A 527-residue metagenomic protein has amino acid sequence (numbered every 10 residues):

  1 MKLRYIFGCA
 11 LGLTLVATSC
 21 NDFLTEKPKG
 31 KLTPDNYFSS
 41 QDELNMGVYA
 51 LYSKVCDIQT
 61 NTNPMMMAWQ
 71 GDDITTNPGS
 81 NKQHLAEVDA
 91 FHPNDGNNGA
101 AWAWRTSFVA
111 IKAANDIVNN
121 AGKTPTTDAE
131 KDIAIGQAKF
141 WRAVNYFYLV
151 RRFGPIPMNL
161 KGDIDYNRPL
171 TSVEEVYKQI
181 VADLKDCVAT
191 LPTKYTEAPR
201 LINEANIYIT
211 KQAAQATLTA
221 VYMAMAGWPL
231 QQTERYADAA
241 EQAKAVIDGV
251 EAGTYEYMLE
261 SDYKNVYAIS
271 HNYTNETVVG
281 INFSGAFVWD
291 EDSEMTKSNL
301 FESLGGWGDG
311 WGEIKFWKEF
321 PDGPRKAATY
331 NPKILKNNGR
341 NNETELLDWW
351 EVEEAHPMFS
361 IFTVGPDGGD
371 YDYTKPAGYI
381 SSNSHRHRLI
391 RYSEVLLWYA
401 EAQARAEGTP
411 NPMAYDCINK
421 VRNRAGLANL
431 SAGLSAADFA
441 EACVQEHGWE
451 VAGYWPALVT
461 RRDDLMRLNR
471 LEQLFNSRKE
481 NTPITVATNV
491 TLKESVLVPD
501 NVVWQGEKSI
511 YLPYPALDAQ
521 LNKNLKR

Functional and structural regions predicted by a protein language model:
L3-Y5, G12, V16-D42, I180 (+3 more regions): Bacterial Sec-dependent N-terminal signal peptides
D35, T62-G79, P192-Q212, M223-F301 (+3 more regions): Short, surface-exposed recognition loops and adjoining beta-strand edges that mediate ligand/DNA contacts, enriched
Q41-Q59, G79-F153, Y166-K178, L184-P199 (+3 more regions): Conserved, well-structured interaction surfaces
D42-E43, V48, Y52, C56-Q59 (+4 more regions): Elongated scaffold/linker segments in the mid-to-C-terminal portions of large proteins
A103-T106, T171-V176, A226-D238, G408-P410: Short coil/turn connectors between adjacent alpha-helices in alpha-solenoid helical repeat scaffolds
I135, R142, L218, M225 (+2 more regions): Structural register within alpha-helical repeat arrays
V150-R152, P157, Y195, A224-Q231 (+1 more regions): Short coil/turn linking the two alpha-helices of tandem helical-hairpin repeats
